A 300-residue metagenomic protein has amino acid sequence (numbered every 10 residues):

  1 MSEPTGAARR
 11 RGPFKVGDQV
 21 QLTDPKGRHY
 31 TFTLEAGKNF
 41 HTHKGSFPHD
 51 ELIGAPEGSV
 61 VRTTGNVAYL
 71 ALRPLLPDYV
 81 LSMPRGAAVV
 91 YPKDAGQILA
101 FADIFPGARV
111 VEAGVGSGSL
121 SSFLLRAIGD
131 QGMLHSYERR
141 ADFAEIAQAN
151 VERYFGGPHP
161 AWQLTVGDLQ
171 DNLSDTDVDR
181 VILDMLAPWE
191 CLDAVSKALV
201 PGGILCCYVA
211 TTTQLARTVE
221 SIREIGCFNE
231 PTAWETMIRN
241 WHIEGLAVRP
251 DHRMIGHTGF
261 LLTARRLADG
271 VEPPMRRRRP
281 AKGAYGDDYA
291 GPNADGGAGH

Functional and structural regions predicted by a protein language model:
M1-R73: N-terminal auxiliary segments of SAM/dcSAM-dependent transferases
E3-T5, L192-F260: C-terminal substrate-binding/active-site "lid" region of AdoMet-derived donor-dependent transferases
R11-G12, S82-A95: Conserved SAM-binding loop and adjacent beta-strand
F105-G116: Conserved class I S-adenosyl-L-methionine
A108, G132, G203: Glycine-centered, small-residue-biased loops immediately flanking beta-strands in adenine/cofactor-binding cores
S117-D130: Conserved SAM-binding loop of SAM-dependent methyltransferases across substrates and taxa, primarily the Class I
Y137-P188: S-adenosyl-L-methionine
C227-H300: Extended, charge-rich intrinsically disordered regulatory tails
